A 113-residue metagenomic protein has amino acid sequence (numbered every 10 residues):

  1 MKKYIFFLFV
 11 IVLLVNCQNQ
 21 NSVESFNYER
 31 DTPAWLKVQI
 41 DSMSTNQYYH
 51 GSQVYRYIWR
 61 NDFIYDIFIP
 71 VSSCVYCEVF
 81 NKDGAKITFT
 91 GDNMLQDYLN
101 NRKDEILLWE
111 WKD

Functional and structural regions predicted by a protein language model:
M1-Y4: Positively charged n-region of N-terminal signal peptides that target proteins for export
F6-F9: Sec-dependent N-terminal signal peptides
L13-N16: C-terminal motif of bacterial Sec signal peptides marking the signal peptidase cleavage site
Q18-Q20: Bacterial signal peptide processing site
V23-D31: N-terminal helix-cap/turn-to-beta initiation motif at the start of protein domains
D31-K37, D104-E105: Histidine-/acidic-rich catalytic cores in large beta-rich domains
A34-A85: Mature extracytoplasmic domains of secretory-pathway proteins
I87-D113: C-terminal partner/receptor-binding element of secreted or periplasmic proteins
